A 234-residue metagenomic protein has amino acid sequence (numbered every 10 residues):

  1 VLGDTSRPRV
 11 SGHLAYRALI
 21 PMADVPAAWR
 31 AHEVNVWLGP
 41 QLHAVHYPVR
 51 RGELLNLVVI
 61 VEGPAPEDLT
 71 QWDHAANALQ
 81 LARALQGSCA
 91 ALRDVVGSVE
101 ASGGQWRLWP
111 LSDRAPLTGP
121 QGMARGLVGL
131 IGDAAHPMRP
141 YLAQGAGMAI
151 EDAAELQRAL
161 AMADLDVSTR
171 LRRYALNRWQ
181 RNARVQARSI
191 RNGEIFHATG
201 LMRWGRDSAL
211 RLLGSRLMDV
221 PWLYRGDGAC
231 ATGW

Functional and structural regions predicted by a protein language model:
V1-S102: Conserved FAD-binding catalytic core of PHBH/FMO-like flavoproteins
L2-S6, P21, E62, A161 (+3 more regions): A generic structural signal for secondary-structure junctions that act as hinges or helix/strand caps at the edges
S6-R7, H13, R17, P26 (+13 more regions): Generic secondary-structure boundary/loop-capping signal
Y16, H46, L81, G103-H197: Conserved mid-domain beta->alpha element of the FAD-binding
G52, G87-A91, M162-D166, Q180 (+1 more regions): Alpha-helical structural elements of signaling/regulatory helical domains
R93-S98, A183-Q186, V220-W222: Short, hydrophobic secondary-structure boundary micro-motifs
A187, R191-G233: Alpha-helical membrane-targeting segments
